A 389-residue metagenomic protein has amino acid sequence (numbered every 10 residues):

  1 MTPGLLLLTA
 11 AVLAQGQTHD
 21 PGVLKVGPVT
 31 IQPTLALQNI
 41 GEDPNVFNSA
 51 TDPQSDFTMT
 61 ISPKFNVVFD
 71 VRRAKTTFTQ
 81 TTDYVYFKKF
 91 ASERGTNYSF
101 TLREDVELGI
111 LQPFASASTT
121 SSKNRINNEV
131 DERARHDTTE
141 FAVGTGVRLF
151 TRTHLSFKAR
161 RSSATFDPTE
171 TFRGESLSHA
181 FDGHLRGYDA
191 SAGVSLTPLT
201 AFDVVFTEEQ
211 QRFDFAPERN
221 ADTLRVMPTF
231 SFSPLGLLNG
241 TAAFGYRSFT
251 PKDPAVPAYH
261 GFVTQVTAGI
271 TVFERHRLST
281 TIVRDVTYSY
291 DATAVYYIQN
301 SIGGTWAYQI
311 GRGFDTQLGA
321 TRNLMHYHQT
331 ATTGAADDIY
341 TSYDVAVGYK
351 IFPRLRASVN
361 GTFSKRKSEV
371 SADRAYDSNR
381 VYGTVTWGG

Functional and structural regions predicted by a protein language model:
M1-T18: Cleavable N-terminal export/targeting peptides
A14-G389: Gram-negative and organellar
